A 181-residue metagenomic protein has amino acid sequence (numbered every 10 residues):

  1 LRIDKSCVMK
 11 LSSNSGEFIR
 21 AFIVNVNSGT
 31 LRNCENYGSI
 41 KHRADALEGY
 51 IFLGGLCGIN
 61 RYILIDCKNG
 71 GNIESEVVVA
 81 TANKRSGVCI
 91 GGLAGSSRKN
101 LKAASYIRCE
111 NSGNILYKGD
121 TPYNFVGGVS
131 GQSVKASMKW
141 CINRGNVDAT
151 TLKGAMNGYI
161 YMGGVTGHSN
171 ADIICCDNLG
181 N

Functional and structural regions predicted by a protein language model:
L1-N181: Surface-exposed loop/turn motifs in large extracellular/passenger domains
